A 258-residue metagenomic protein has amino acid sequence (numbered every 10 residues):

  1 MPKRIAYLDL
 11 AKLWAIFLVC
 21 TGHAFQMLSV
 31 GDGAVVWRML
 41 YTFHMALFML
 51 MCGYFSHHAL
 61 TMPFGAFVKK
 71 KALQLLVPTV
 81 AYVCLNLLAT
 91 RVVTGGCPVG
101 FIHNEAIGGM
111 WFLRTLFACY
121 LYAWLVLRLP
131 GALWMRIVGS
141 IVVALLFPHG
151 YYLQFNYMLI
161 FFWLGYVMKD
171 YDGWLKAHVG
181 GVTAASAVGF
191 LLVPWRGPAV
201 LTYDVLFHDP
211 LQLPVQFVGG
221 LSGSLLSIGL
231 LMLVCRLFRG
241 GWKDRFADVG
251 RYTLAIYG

Functional and structural regions predicted by a protein language model:
M1-G258: Alpha-helical transmembrane segments and their immediate juxtamembrane cytosolic regions
